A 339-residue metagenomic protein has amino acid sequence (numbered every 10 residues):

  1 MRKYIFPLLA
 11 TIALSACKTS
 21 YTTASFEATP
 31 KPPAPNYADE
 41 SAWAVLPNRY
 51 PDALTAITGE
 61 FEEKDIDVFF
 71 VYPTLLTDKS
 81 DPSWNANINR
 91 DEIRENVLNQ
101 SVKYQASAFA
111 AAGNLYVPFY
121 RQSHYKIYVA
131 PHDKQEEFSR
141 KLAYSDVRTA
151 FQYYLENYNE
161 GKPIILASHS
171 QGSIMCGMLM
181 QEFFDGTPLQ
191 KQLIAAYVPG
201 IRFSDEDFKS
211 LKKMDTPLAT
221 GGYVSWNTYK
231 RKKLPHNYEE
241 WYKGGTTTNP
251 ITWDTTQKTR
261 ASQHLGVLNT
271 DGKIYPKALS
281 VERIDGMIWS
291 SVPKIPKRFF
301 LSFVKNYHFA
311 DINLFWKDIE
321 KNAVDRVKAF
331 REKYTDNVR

Functional and structural regions predicted by a protein language model:
M1-T22: Bacterial Sec-dependent N-terminal signal peptides
C17-V102: Flexible, membrane-associating and regulatory peripheral segments of lipid-active enzymes
K18-T19, A143, R148-E160, E182-A329 (+1 more regions): Surface cap/lid and interfacial helix-loop subdomains adjacent to catalytic sites that gate substrate access
E27, P73-G161, P296-N313, K317 (+1 more regions): Active-site catalytic motif of lipid deacylating hydrolases and related acyltransferases
K64-I66, A111-L115, E160-P163, Q190-I194: Loop/turn elements at helix/coil->beta-strand transitions in domains of secreted/extracellular proteins
D67-V71, Y116-F119, I165, A195-V198 (+1 more regions): Structural recognition of the beta-strand scaffold that forms the well-ordered cores of secreted hydrolase catalytic
S168, G172: Gly/Ala-rich beta-loop-alpha elbow adjacent to hydrolase catalytic centers
M175-L179: Hydrolases whose catalytic domains are alpha/beta-hydrolase-1, hotdog thioesterase, or metallo-beta-lactamase-like
